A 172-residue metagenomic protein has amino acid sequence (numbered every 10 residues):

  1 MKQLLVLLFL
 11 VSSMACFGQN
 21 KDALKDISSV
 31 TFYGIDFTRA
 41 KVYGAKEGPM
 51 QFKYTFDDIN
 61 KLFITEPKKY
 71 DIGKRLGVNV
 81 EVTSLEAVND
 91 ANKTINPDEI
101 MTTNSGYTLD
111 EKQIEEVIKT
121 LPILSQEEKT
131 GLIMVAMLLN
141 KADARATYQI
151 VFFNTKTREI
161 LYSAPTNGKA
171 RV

Functional and structural regions predicted by a protein language model:
M1-A23: Bacterial Sec-dependent N-terminal signal peptides
F17-T102: A structural "domain/chain start" motif
F37-A40, M137-A142, G168-R171: Solvent-exposed loop/turn segments at secondary-structure junctions within structured extracellular/periplasmic domains
K46-G48, R145-V151, P165: "Short basic amphipathic alpha-helical interaction patches in structured regions
P49-Y54, V151-T155, K169: Short, low-complexity, polar/charged sequence segments that are solvent-exposed and flexible
A91-K156: Surface-exposed short loop/turn segments
K156-V172: Short secondary-structure boundary motifs at beta->alpha junctions and helix caps
